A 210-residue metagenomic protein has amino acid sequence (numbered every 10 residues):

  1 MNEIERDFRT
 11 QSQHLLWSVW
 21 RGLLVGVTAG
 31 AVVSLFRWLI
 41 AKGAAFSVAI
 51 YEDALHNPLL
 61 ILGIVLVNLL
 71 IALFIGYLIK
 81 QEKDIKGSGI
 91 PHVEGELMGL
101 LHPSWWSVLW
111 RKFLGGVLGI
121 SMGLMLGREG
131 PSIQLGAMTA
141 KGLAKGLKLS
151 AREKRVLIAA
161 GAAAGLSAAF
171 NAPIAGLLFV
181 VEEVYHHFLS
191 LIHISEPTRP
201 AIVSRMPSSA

Functional and structural regions predicted by a protein language model:
M1-I202: Alpha-helical transmembrane segments and immediately membrane-proximal extracytoplasmic
R205-A210: Hydrophobic alpha-helical segments, chiefly the membrane-spanning helices and signal/signal-anchor peptides
